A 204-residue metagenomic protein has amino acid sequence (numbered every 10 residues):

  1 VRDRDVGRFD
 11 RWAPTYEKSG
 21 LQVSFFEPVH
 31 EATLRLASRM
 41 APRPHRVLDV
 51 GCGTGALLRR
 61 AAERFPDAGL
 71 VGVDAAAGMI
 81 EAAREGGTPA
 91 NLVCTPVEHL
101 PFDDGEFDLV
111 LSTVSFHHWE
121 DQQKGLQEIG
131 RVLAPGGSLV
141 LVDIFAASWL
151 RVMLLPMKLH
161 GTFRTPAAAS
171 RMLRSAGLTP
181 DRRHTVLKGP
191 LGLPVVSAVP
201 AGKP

Functional and structural regions predicted by a protein language model:
V1-A41, A56-R60, A82, M153-L155: Conserved class I S-adenosyl-L-methionine
G20-V23, V140-V195: C-terminal alpha-helical "lid/dimerization" subdomain adjacent to the S-adenosyl-L-methionine
R46, G137-S138: Short glycine-centered segments of the SAM/dcSAM-binding site in methyltransferase folds
L48-V50, T54-H99: Class I SAM-dependent methyltransferase SAM/SAH-binding core
L111: A conserved beta-strand element that flanks and buttresses the S-adenosyl-L-methionine
V114-S115: Short catalytic micro-motifs in class I SAM-dependent methyltransferases
Q123-P135: A short glycine-rich, Lys/Arg-flanked "PGG" loop and its adjoining helix->strand segment in the class I
V196-P204: C-terminal lobe and adjacent flexible extensions of AdoMet/dcAdoMet transferase-like proteins
